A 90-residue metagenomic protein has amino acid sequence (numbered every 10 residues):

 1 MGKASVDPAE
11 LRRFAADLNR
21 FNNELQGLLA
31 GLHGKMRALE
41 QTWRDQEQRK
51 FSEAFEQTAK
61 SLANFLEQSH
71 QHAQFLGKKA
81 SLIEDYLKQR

Functional and structural regions predicted by a protein language model:
M1-R90: N-terminal secretion-targeting helices of virulence/extracellular proteins, encompassing both classical Sec signal
